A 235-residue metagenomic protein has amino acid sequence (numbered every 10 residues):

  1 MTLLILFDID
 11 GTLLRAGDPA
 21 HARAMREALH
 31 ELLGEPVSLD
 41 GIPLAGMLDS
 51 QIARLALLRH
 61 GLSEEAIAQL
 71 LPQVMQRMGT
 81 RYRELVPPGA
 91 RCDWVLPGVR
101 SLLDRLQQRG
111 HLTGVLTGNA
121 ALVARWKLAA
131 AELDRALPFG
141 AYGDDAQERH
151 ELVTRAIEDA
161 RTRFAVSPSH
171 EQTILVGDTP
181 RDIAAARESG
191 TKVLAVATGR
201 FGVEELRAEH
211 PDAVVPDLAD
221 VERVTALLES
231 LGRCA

Functional and structural regions predicted by a protein language model:
M1-A45, R54: Active-site neighborhood of HAD-like aspartate-dependent phosphohydrolases
M1-F7, L55-S63, Q172, A226-A235: Non-catalytic pre-domain segments flanking phosphatase-related domains
L4, M78-G79, G199: Membrane-embedded alpha-helical bundles of multi-pass transporters/translocases, especially carrier/permease families
L6, E84-V115, A121: Short, acidic loop-to-helix structural element flanking the phosphoryl-transfer center in phosphate-processing enzymes
A22, R26, D49-S50, R54 (+6 more regions): An amphipathic alpha-helix signature
L116, A120-I174, P180-S189: Substrate-recognition "cap/lid" segment bordering the active-site pocket of phosphatases
A141, A213-L218: Short acidic-hydrophobic, aromatic-tinged amphipathic segments that line or gate anion-handling sites
L175-A213: Acidic, Mg2+-coordinating phosphoryl-transfer loop and its flanking beta/alpha structural elements, shared across
